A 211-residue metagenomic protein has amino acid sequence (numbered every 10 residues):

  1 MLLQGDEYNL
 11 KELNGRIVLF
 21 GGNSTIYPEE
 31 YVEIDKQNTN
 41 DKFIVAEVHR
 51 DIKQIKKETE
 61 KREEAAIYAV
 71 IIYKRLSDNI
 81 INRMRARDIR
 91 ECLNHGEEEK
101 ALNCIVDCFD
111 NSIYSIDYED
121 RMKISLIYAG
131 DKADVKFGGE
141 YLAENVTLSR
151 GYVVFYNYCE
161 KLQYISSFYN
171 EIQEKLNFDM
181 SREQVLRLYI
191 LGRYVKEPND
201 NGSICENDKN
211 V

Functional and structural regions predicted by a protein language model:
M1-D6, V32, K56-A65: Long alpha-helical, hydrophobic tracts
M1-S24, R75-K123, Y128-G130: Negatively charged, low-complexity tracts enriched in Asp/Glu with abundant Ser/Thr
G5-Y8, I72, H95, C108-N111 (+4 more regions): Surface-exposed polar/charged interaction patches
N23-Q54, I72, Y128-G139: Short aromatic-glycine-(Arg/Gly/Cys) micro-motifs in beta-strand/loop hairpins
R50-E63, E140-N145: A short, exposed loop/beta-hairpin motif centered on an aromatic-Gly-Thr core
I55, E63-K74, N79, N177: Long, terminal "pre-/pro-" and other extracytoplasmic accessory regions that lie outside the mature folded/catalytic
E60-Y73, R150-K161: A short, charged, amphipathic alpha-helix used as a generic interaction element across diverse proteins
S125-V211: A eukaryote-biased signal for long
